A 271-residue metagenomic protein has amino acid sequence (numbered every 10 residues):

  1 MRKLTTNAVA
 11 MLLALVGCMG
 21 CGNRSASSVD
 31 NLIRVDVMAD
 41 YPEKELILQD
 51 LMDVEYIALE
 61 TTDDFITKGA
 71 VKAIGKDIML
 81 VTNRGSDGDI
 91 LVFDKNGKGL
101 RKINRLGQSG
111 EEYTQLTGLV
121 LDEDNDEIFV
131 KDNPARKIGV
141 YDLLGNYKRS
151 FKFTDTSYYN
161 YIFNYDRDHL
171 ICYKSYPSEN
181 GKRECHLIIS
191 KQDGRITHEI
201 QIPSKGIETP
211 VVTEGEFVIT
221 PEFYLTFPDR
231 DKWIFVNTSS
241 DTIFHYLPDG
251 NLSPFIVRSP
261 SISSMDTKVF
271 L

Functional and structural regions predicted by a protein language model:
G17-G20: C-terminal motif of bacterial Sec signal peptides marking the signal peptidase cleavage site
Y41-T67: A short helix->beta-strand "capping" segment at the edge of beta-propeller domains
E60-D64, K98-N125, D132-N133: Blade-loop segments of beta-propeller domains
D63-F65, N104-E112, K152-Y159, I202-E208 (+1 more regions): Short coil/turn segments at the loop-to-beta-strand junctions that recur within blades of beta-propeller repeat folds
T67-V71, T114-L119, T156-N164, E222-F223: Repeated scaffold domains used in trafficking and secretory/extracellular systems, primarily beta-propellers
I74-K76, L121-N125, Y165-R167, P228-D229: Residue-level detector of Asp-centered blade-edge/turn motifs that repeat once per structural unit in beta-propeller
N133-E184, E199-V212: Asp-box/WD-like beta-propeller blade repeats and closely related beta-sheet repeat scaffolds
R183-G194: Beta-propeller blade signature
